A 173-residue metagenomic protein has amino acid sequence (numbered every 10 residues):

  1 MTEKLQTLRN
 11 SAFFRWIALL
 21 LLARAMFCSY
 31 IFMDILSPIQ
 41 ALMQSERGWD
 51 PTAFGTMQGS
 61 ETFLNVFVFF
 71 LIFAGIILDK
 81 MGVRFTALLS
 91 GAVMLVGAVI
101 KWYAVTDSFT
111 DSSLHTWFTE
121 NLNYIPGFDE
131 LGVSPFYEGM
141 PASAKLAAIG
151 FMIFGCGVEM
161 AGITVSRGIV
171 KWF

Functional and structural regions predicted by a protein language model:
W16-A23, S112-S113, P141-M152: The feature captures the transmembrane alpha-helix scaffold of multi-pass secondary transporters
I17-P51: Extracytoplasmic
D50-Q58, S143, A147: Juxtamembrane helix-start elements in MFS-like secondary transporters
G59-I76: Central cavity-lining transmembrane alpha-helices of secondary-active solute carriers, predominantly the Major
E61, N65, G91-K101, F154: MFS 12-TM fold signature
R84-A87, A147: Primarily marks hydrophobic transmembrane alpha-helices of the MFS/SLC 12-helix fold
A92-G139: C-terminal ends and interior cores of transmembrane alpha-helices in multi-pass membrane transporters/permeases
A144-F173: Cytoplasmic helix-loop-helix junction between adjacent transmembrane helices in 12-TM secondary transporters
